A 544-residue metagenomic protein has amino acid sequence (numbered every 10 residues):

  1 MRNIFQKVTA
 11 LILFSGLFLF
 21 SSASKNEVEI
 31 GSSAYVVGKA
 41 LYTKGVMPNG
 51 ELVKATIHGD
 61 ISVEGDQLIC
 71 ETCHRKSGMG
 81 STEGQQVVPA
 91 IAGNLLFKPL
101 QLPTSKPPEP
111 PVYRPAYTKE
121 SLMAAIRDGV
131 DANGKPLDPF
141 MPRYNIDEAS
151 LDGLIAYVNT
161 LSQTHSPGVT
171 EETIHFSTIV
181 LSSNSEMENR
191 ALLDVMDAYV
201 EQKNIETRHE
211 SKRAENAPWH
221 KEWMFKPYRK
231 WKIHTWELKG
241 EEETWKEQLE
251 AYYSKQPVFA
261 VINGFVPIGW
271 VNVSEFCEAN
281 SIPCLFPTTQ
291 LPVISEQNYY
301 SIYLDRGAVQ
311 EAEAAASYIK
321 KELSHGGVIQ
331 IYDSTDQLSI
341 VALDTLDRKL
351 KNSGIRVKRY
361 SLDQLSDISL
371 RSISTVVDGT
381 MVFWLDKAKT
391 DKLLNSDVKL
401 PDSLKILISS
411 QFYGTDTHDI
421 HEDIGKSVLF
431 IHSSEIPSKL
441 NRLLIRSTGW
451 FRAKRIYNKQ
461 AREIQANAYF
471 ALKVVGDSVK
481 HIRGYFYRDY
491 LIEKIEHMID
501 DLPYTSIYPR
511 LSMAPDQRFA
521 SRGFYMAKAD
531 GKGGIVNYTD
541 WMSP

Functional and structural regions predicted by a protein language model:
M1-T9: Bacterial N-terminal signal peptides that target proteins for export
I12-S22: Hydrophobic h-region of N-terminal signal peptides that target proteins for export in Gram-negative bacteria
K25-E64: Electrostatic cytochrome c docking/interface patches
G31, V37, Y117-A132, P142-P167: C-terminal capping alpha-helices of c-type cytochrome domains
T43-V46, T72-M79, L96, R127-D131 (+1 more regions): Detector for the c-type heme attachment site
L52, S81-V87, L102, L137 (+3 more regions): Short, solvent-exposed loop/turn and secondary-structure capping segments
K54-S121, F140-I146: Gly/Gly-Pro-rich "capping" loops immediately C-terminal to redox-active cysteine motifs in periplasmic/lumenal
N159-P544: Extracytosolic ligand-binding ectodomains
